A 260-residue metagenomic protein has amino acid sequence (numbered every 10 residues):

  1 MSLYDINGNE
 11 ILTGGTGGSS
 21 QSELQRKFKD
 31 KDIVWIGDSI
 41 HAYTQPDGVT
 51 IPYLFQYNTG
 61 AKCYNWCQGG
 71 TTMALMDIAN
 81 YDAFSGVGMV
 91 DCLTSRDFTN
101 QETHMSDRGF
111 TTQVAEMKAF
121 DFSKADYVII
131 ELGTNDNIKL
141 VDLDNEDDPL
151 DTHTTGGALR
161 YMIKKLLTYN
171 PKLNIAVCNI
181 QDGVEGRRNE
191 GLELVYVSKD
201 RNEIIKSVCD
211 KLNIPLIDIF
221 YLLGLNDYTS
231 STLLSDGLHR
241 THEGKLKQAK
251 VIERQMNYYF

Functional and structural regions predicted by a protein language model:
M1-S22: Short, low-complexity N-terminal tether/leader segments at secretion or assembly junctions of large, surface-exposed
R26-I33: A short, charged/proline- and glycine-enriched loop that marks the coil->beta-strand transition at the N-terminal
D32, I40-P149: Conserved SGNH/GDSL esterase-like catalytic core that processes O-acyl groups on lipids and polysaccharides
I36-G37, C178: Short hydrophobic segments within beta-strands
I51, E116, T155-M162, R201-I205 (+1 more regions): A general structural detector for well-ordered alpha-helical segments in enzyme core domains, enriched
I78-F84, I180-F260: Catalytic His-Asp segment of secreted/periplasmic serine-dependent ester chemistry enzymes
E131-I138, I163-D200: Active-site segments of SGNH/GDSL-like serine hydrolases that catalyze O-acetyl group transfer/hydrolysis on lipids
